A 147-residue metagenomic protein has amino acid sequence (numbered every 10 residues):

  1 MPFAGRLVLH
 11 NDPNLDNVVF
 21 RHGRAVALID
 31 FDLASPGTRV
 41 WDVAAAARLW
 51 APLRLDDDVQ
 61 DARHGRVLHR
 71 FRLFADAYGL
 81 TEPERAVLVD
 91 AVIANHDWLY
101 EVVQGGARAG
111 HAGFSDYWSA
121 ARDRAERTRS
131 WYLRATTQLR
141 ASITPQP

Functional and structural regions predicted by a protein language model:
M1-D42, P52: Active-site acidic catalytic loop and adjacent metal/ATP-binding pocket of ATP-dependent phosphoryl transfer enzymes
R21-G23, G79-E82: Secondary-structure boundary elements
P36-G37, L68, E82: Loop/helix-junction capping segments adjacent to catalytic residues or to phosphate/diphosphate-binding pockets
P36-T38, L55-D57, S115-W118, R129: Short, surface-exposed, polar/charged, turn-prone segments marking secondary-structure boundaries
V43-G79, N95-G106: Active-site activation/catalytic loop segments of kinase-like enzymes and analogous catalytic loops in related
V87-L88: Eukaryotic Ser/Thr/Pro-rich intrinsically disordered, low-complexity regulatory regions
L99-P147: ATP/Mg2+ or Mg2+-diphosphate-binding catalytic cores that bind nucleotide phosphates or diphosphates via glycine-rich
